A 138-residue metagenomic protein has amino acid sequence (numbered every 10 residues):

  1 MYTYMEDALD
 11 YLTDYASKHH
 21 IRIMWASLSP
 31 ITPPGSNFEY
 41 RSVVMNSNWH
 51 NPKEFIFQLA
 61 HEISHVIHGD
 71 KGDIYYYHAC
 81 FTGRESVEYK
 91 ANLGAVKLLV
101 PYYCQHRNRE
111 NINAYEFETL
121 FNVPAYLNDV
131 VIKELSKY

Functional and structural regions predicted by a protein language model:
M1-Y138: Active-site hotspot residues in diverse enzymes, especially metal/ion-binding acidic/histidine motifs
